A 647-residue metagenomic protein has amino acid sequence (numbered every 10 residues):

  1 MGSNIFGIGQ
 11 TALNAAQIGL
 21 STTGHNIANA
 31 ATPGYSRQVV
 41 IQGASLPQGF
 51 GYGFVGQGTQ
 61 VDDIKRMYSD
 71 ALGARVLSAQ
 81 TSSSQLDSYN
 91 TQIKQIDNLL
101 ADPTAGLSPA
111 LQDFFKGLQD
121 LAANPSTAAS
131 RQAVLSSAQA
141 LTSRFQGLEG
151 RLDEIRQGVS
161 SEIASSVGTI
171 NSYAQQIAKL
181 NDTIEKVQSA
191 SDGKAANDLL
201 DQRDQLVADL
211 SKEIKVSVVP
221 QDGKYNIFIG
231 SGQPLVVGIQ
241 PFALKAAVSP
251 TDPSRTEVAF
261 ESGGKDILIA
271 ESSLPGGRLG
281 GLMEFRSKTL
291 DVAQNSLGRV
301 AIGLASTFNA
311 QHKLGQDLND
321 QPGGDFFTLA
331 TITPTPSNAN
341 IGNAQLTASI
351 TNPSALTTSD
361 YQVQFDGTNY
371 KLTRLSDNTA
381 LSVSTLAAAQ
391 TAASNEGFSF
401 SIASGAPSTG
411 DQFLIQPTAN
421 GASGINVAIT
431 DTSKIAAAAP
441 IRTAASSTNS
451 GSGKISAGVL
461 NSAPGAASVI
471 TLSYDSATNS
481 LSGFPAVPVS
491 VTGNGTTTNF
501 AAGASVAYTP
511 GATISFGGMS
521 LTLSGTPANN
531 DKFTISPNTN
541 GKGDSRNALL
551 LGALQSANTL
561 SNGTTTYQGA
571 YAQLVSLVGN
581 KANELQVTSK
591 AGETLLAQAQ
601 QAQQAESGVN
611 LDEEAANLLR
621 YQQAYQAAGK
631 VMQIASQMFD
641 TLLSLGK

Functional and structural regions predicted by a protein language model:
M1-K647: S/T-rich, low-complexity, solvent-exposed segments of bacterial secretion/appendage proteins
